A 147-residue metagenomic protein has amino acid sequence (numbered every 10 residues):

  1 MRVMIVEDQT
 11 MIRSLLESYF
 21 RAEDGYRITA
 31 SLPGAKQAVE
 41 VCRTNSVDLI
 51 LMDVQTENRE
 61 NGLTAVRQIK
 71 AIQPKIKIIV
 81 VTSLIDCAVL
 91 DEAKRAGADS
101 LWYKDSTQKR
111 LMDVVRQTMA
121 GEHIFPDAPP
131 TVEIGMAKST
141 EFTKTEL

Functional and structural regions predicted by a protein language model:
E7: Conserved acidic carboxylate
T10-A30: Two-component/phosphorelay signaling modules centered on CheY-like receiver
S31-L49: Acidic, metal-coordinating helix/loop segments flanking the phosphotransfer/catalytic sites of two-component signaling
E40, L63-K75, R95: Short amphipathic alpha-helix used as the core "switch/output" element in two-component signaling
L51-V66: Conserved phosphotransfer microenvironments
A88, S106-V115, M119, H123 (+1 more regions): C-terminal output helix
V132-L147: Helix-turn-helix DNA-binding segment
